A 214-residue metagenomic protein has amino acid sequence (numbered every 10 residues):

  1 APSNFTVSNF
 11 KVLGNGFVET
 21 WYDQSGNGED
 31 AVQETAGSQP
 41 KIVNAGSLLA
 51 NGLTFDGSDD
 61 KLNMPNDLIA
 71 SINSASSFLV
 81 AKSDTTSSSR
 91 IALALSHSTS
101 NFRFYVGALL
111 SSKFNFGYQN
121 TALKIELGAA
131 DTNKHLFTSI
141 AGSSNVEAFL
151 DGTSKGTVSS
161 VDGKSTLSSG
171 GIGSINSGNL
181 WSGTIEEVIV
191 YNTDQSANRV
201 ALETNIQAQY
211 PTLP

Functional and structural regions predicted by a protein language model:
A1-P2, L123-K124, S165-V190: Extracellular glycan-interaction patches encoded by glycine-rich segments
P2-F17, E187-P214: Extended recognition patches within non-cytosolic domains
T6, S112-F114, S165-S169: Short, surface-exposed linear segments at secondary-structure transitions and domain or protein termini
K11-G14, E19-D59, D67-I69, S77-R90 (+2 more regions): Extracellular glycan-interaction surfaces
